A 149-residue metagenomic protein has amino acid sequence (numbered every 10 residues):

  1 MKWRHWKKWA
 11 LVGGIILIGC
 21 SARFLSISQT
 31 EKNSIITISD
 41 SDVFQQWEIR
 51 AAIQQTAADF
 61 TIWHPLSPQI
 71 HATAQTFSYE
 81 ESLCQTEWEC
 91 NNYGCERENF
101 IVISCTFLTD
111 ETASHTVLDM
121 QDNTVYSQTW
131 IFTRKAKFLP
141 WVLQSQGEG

Functional and structural regions predicted by a protein language model:
M1-I16: N-terminal Sec-pathway targeting helices
W3-W6, L25, L139: Short, aromatic- and cysteine-enriched interfacial helices/patches that mediate contacts at lipid membranes
W9-A10, C90, L143: Compositionally biased, low-complexity repeat tracts
I16, I101-I103, F132: Generic hydrophobic secondary-structure signal
A22-T124: Flexible low-complexity loop/turn motifs enriched in small/helix-breaking residues
V125-G149: Short beta-strand edge/turn micro-motifs at domain boundaries
